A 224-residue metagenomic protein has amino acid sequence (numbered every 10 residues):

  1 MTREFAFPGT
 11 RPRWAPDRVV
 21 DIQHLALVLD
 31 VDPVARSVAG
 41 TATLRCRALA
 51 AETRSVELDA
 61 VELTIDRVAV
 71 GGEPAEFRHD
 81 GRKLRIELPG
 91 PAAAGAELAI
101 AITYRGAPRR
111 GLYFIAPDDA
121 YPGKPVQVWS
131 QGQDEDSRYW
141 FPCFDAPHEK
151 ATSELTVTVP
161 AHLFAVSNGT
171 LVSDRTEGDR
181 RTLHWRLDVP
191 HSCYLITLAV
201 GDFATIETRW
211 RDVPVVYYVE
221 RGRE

Functional and structural regions predicted by a protein language model:
M1-E224: Acidic/His-enriched low-complexity segments
